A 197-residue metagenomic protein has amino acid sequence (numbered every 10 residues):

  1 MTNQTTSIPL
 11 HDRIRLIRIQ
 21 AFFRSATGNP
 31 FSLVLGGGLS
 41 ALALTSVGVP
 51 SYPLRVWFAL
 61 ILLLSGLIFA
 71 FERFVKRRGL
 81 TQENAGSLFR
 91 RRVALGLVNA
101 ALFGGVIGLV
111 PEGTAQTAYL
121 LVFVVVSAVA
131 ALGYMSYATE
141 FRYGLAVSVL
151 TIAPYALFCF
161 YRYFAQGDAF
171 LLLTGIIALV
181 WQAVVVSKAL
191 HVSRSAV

Functional and structural regions predicted by a protein language model:
M1-F22: Short, Lys/Arg-rich, polar N-terminal cytosolic tail immediately upstream of the first transmembrane signal-anchor
R18-G28, A138-F141: Membrane interfacial helix-start motif at the N-side
F23-G79, G175, L179-V180, V184: Hydrophobic alpha-helical transmembrane segments of multi-pass membrane proteins
K76-N84, Y161-Y163: Short, glycine- and charge-enriched coil/turn segments that flank and shape catalytic ligand pockets
L80-G96: Juxtamembrane helix-capping/reentrant segments at transmembrane boundaries
L95-S187: Hydrophobic transmembrane alpha-helices
R194-V197: Cytosolic signal-transmission helices at domain junctions
